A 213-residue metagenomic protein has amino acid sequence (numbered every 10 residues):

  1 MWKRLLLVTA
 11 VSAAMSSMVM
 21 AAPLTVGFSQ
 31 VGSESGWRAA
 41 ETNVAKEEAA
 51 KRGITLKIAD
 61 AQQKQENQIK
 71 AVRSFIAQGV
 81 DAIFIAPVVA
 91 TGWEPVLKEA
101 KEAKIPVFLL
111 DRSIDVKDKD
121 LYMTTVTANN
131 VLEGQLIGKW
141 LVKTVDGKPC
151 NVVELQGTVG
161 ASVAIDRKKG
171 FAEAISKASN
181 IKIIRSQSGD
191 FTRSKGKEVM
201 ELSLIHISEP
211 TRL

Functional and structural regions predicted by a protein language model:
R4-L6, M20-L213: A residue-level marker of the well-folded mature domains of exported/periplasmic proteins
V8-S17: Bacterial N-terminal signal peptides
